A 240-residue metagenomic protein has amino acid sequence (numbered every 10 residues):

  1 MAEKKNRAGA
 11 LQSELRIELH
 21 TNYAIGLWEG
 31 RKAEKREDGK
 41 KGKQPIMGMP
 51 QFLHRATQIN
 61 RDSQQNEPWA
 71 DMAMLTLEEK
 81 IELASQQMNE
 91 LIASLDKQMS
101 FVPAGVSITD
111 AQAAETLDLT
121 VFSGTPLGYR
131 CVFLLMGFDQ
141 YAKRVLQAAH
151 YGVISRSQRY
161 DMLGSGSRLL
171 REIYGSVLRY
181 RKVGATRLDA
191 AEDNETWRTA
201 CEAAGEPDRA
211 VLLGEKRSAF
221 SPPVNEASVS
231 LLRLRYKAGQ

Functional and structural regions predicted by a protein language model:
M1-L134, Q140, Q147, G166-Q240: Polar/charged low-complexity regulatory segments
R144-V145, M162: Short, hydrophobic/aromatic alpha-helical segments in well-folded domains
S157-Q158: Short, solvent-exposed positions on alpha-helices
